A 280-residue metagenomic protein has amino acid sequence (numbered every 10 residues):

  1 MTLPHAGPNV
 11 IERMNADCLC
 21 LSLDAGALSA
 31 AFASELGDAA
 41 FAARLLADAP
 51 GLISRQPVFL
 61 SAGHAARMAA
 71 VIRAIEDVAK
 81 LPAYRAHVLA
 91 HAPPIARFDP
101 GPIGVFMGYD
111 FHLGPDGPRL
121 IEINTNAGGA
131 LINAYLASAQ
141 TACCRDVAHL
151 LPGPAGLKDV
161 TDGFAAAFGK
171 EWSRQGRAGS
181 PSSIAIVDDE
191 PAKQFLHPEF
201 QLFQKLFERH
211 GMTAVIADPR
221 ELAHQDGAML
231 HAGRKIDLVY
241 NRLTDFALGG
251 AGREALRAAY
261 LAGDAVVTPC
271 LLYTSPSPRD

Functional and structural regions predicted by a protein language model:
T2-G250: ATP-dependent carboxylate activation and anion-phosphoryl transfer catalytic cores that bind Mg-ATP to form
L248-C270: A short, gly/pro- and small-residue-rich
Y273-D280: Conserved small/polar residues in nucleotide/adenosyl-binding loops
